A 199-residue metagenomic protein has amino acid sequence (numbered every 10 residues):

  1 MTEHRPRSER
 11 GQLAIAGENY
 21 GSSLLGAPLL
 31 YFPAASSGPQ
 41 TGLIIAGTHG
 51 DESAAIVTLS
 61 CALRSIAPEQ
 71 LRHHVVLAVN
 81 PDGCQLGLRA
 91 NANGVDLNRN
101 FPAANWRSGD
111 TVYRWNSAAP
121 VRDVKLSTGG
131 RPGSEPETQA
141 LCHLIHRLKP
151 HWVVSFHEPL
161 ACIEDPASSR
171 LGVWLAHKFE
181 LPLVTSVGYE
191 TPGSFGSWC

Functional and structural regions predicted by a protein language model:
M1-F32: Short glycine- and acidic-rich boundary segments immediately preceding or forming the N-terminal edge of structured
I15-A16, S36, S169: Hydrophobic alpha-helical segments and their boundary regions
N19, S36, Q40, P81 (+1 more regions): Intrinsically disordered, low-complexity segments enriched in small/polar residues
S23-L24, P39-T41, E52-L63, A67-V187: Active-site/substrate-binding loop(s) of hydrolase catalytic cores
P28-A34, F195-C199: Short, surface-exposed beta-strand/loop micro-motifs that present aromatic residues
L43-A46: Short hydrophobic beta-strand that contains or immediately precedes a catalytic carboxylate
T185-C199: C-terminal regions of proteins
